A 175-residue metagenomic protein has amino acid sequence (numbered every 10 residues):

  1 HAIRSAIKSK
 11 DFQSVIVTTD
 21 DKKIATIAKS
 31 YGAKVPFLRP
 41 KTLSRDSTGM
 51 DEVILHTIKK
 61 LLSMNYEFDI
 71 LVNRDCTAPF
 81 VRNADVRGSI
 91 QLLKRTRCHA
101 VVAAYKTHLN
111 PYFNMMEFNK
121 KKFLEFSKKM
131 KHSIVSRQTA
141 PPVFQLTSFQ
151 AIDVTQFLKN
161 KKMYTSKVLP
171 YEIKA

Functional and structural regions predicted by a protein language model:
H1-T18: N-terminal glycine-rich phosphate-binding loop and ensuing alpha1 helix
A6, I54-T57, F157: Buried hydrophobic packing segments
I7, L62-S63, K94: Residue-level signal for alpha-helix termini/capping positions
F12, Y66-F68, R95-C98: Short, high-confidence coil segments that cap the C-terminus of an alpha-helix and link into the following beta-strand
S14, K34-V35, K167-L169: Conserved beta-strand segments of alpha/beta enzyme cores
V17, N73, A100-V102: Structural beta-sheet core signal
K22-V72, F80-V81, G88: Short phosphate-binding loop-to-helix
E52, P79-K167, E172: Conserved core of the sugar-phosphate nucleotidyltransferase
